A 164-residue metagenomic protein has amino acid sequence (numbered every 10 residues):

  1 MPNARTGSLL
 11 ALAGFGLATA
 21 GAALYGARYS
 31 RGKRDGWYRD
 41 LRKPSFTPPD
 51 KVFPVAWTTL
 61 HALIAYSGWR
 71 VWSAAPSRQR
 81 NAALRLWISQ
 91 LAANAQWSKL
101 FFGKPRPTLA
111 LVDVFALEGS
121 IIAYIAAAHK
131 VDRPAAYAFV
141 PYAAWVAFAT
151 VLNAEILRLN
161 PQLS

Functional and structural regions predicted by a protein language model:
M1-S164: Short amphipathic, positively biased membrane-proximal segments that drive organelle/inner-membrane targeting
